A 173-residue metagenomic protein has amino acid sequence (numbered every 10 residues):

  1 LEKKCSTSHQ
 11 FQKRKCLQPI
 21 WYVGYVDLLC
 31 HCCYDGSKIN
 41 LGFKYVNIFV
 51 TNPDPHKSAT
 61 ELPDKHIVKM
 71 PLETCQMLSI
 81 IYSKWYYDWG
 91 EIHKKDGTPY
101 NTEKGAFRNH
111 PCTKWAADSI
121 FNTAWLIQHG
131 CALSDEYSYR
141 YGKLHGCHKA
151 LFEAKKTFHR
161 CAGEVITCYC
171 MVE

Functional and structural regions predicted by a protein language model:
K3-K4, K13-K15, I39: Polybasic, lysine-rich low-complexity intrinsically disordered segments
C5, C16, C30-C33: Cysteine-centered motifs
N40-S138: An N-terminal structural lobe/cap that precedes and organizes the functional/catalytic core across diverse proteins
A124-H159: Charge-dense polyanion-binding interfaces
K156-E173: Aromatic-residue-lined binding/catalytic grooves and analogous aromatic/hydrophobic interfacial grooves in multimeric
